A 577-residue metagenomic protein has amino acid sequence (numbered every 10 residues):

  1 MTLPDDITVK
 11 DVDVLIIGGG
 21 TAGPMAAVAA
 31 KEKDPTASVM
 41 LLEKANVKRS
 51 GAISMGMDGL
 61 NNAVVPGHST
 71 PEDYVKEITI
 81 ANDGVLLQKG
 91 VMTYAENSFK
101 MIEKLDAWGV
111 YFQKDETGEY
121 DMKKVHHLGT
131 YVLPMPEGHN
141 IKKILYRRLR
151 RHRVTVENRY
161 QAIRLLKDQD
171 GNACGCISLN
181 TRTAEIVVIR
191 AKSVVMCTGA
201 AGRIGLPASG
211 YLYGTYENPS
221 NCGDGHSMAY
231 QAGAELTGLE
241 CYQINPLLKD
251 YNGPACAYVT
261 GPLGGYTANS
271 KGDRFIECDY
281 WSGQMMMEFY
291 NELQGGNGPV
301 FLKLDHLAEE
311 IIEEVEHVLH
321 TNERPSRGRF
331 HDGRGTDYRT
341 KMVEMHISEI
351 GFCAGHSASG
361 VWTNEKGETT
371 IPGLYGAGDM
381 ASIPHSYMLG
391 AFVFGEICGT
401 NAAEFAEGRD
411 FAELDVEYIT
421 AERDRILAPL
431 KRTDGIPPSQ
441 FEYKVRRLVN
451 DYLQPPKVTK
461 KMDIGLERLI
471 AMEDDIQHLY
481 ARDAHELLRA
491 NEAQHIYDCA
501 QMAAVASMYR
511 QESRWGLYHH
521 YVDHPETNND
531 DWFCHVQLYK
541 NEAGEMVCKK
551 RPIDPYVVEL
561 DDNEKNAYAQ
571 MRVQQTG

Functional and structural regions predicted by a protein language model:
D6-A22: Beta1/beta-strand and adjacent pyrophosphate-binding region of the FAD-binding site in flavoprotein oxidoreductases
V9-V12, R182-S193, T370: Core beta-strand elements of the Rossmann-like FAD/NAD(P) dinucleotide-binding domain in flavoenzyme oxidoreductases
E32-M55: Glycine-rich FAD pyrophosphate-binding loop
N61-Y94: Glycine-rich active-site loop/strand segments that organize a redox cofactor
A107-I163, G238-Y387, D451-G577: Mobile, glycine/GP-rich and aromatic-enriched active-site lid/loop segments adjacent to catalytic centers
P136-R164, D168-N172, I177-V188, H226 (+1 more regions): Helical element adjacent to the flavin cofactor pocket in flavoenzyme catalytic cores
M196-P254, M388-N401: Glycine-rich loop(s) and the adjacent beta-strand/alpha-helix scaffold that form part
A406-H485: Long, amphipathic alpha-helical stalk/connector segments used for oligomerization, subunit docking, or mechanical
